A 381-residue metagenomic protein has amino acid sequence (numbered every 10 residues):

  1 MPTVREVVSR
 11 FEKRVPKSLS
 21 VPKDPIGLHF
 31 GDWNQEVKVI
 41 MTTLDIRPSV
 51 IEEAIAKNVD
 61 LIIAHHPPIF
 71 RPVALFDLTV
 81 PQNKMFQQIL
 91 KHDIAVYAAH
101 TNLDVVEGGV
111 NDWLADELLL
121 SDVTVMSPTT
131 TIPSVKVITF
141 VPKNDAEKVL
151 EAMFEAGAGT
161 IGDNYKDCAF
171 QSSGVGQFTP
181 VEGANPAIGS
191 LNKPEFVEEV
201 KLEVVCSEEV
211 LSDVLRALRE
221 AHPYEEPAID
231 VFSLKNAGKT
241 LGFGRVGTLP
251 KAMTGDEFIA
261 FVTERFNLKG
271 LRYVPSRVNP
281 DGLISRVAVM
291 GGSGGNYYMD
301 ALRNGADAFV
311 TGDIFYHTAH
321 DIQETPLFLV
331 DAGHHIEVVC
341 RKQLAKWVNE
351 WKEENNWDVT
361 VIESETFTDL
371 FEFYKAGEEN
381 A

Functional and structural regions predicted by a protein language model:
M1-A381: Hydrophobic structural segments
